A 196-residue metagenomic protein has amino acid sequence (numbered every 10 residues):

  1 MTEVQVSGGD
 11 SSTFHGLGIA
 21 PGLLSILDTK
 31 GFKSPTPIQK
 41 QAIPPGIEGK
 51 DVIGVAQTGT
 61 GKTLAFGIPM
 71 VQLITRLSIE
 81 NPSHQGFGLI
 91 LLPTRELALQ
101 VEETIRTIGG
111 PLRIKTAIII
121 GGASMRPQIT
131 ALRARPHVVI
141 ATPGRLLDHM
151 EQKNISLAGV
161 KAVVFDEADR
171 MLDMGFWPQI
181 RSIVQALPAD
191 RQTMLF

Functional and structural regions predicted by a protein language model:
Q5-V55, A65, D166: Conserved pre-motif I regulatory segment
P21-F32, I79-E151, G159-A162: Conserved nucleic-acid-binding Ia/Ib motif block in the N-terminal RecA-like helicase ATPase lobe
I38, V55-T60, L91-T94, E167-A168 (+1 more regions): Conserved helicase ATPase motor motifs in RecA-like P-loop NTPase domains
K40-V52, T63-N81, E96-L99, T104-I108 (+2 more regions): Walker A/P-loop NTP-binding motif
E48-G54, G86-G88, P136-H137, R191-Q192: Pre-Walker A (Motif I) flank of P-loop NTPase domains
P143-L195: SF2 helicase catalytic motif II
